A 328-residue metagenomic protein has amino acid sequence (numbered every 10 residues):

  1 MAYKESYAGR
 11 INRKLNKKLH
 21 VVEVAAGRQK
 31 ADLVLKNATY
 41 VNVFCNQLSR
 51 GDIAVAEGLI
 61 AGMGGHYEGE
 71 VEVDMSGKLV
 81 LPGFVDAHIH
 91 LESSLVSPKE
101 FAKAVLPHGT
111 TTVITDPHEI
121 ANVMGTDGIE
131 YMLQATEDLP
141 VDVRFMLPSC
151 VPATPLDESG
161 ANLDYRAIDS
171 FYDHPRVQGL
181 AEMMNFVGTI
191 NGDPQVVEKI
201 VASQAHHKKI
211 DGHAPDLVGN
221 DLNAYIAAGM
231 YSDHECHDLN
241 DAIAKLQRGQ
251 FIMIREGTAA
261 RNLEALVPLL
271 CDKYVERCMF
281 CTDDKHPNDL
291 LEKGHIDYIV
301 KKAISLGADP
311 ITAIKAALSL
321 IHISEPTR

Functional and structural regions predicted by a protein language model:
A2-A25, K99-K209: Divalent-metal coordination cores built from histidine and acidic residues
S6-P82: Histidine-rich, glycine-flanked metal-binding segment
Q29-A31, Y67-E70, S76, V80-P82 (+7 more regions): Short coil/turn connectors at secondary-structure junctions
A38, G58, G77, H88 (+5 more regions): Divalent metal-coordination and catalytic microenvironments
K78-F101: Di-metal (Zn2+ and/or Mg2+/Mn2+) metal-binding site signature of metallo-dependent hydrolases with the MBL/beta-CASP
H90, H118-I120, P148-A153, M183-F186 (+4 more regions): Active-site beta-loop-alpha junctions enriched in small/polar residues
G128, N162-E182, G188-M253, A260-F280 (+1 more regions): Histidine/acidic residue-rich metal-binding segments in metalloenzymes
S319-T327: Residue-level detector of conserved catalytic or cofactor/ligand-binding positions in enzyme active sites
